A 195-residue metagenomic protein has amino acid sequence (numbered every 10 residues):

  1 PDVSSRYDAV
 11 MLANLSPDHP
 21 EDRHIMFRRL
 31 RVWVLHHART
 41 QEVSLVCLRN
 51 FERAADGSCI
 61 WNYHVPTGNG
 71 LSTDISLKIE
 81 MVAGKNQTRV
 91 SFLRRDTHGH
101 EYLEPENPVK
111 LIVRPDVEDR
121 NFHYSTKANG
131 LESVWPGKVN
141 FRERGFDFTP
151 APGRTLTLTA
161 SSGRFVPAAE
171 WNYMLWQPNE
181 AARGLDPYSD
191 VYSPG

Functional and structural regions predicted by a protein language model:
P1-G195: Terminal accessory carbohydrate-recognition/targeting modules of carbohydrate-active enzymes
